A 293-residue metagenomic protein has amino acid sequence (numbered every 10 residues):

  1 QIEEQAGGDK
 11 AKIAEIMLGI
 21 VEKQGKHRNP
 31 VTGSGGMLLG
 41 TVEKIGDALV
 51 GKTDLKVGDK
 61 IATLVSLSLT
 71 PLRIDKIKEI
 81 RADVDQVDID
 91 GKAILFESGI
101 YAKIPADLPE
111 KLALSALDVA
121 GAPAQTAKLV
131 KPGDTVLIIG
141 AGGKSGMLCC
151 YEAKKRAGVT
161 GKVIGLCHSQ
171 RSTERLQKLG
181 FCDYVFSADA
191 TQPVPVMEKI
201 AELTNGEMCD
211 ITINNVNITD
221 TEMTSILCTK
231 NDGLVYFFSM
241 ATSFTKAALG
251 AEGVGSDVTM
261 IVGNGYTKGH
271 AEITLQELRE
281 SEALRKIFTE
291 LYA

Functional and structural regions predicted by a protein language model:
A14-T32, G36-L39, A48, I61-G133: NAD(P)H dinucleotide-binding glycine-rich loop of Rossmann-like/cofactor-binding domains, especially the beta1-alpha1
L49-V57, V130, T229: Short, well-ordered loop/turn sites that connect or cap secondary structure elements
V136-G142: Conserved N-terminal Rossmann-fold NAD(P)-binding element of oxidoreductases
K144-S145, D220: Hydrophobic/small residue at the entry helix of a nucleotide-binding pocket
K154-D220: Adenosine-nucleotide cofactor-binding segment
G206, Q276-A293: C-terminal capping/lid region of NAD(P)-dependent oxidoreductase domains
V216-S281: Glycine-rich phosphate-binding loop and adjacent beta-alpha segment of Rossmann(oid) nucleotide-cofactor-binding
